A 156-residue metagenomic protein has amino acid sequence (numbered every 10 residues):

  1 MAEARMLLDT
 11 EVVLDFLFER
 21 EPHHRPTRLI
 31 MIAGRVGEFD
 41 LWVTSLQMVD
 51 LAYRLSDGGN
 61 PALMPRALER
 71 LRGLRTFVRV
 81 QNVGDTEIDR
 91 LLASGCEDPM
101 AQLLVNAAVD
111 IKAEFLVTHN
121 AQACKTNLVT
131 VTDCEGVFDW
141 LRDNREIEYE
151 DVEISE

Functional and structural regions predicted by a protein language model:
M1-V43, G59-L63, W140-E156: Short, well-structured N-terminal submotif of metal-dependent ribonuclease cores
L8, V43, V83, T118-H119 (+1 more regions): A conserved hydrophobic position in a structured secondary element of the catalytic/binding core that shapes
T10, S45, A101-V105: Conserved glycosyltransferase catalytic-site signature
L14, V49-A52, A123-K125: Short, active-site-adjacent cap segments at secondary-structure transitions
F18, S56, V109: Short, locally clustered residues in the helix-turn-helix/winged-helix DNA-binding domain
E21, R25-D40, S45-C96, V129: Active-site-proximal, substrate-binding regions of enzyme catalytic domains and RNA-binding/basic surfaces
V78-Q122: Active-site neighborhoods of divalent-metal-dependent phosphate/nucleic-acid chemistry enzymes
V105, V109-E156: Acidic, PIN/NYN-like endoribonuclease modules and their adjacent C-terminal/linker elements
